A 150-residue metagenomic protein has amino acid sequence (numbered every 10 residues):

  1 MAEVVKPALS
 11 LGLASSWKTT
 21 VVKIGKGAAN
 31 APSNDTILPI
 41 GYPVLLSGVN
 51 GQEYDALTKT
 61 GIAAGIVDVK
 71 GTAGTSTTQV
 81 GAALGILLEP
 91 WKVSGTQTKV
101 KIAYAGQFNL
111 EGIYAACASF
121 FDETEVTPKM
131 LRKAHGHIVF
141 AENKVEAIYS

Functional and structural regions predicted by a protein language model:
M1-S150: Surface-exposed, low-hydrophobicity beta-strand/loop segments enriched in small/polar/acidic residues
